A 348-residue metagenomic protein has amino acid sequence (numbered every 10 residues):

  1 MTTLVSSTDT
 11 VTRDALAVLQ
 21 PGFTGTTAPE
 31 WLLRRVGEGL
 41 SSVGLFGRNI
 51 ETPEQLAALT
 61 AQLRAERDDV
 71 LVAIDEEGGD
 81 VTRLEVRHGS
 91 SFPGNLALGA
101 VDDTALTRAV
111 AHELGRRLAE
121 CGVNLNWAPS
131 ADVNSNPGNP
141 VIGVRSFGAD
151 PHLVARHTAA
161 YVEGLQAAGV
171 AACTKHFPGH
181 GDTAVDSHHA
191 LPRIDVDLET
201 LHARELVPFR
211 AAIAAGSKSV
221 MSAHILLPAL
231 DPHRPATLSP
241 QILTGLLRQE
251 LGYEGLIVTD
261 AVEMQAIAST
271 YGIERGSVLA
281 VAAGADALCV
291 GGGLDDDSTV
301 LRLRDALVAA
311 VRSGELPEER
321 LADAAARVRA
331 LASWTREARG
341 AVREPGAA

Functional and structural regions predicted by a protein language model:
M1-S41, I50, P240, Q249-E250 (+2 more regions): Preference for extracellular/luminal or secreted protein segments
D14-T82, D132-R145, P345-G346: Short, well-ordered alpha-helical
L16-A28, N95-A109, A190-A203, V262-Y271: Active-site mouth loops of central-metabolism enzymes
L16-F23, S41-L45, V70-E76, L125-P129 (+5 more regions): Hydrophobic faces of well-ordered beta-strands that scaffold small-molecule active sites in alpha/beta enzyme cores
R48-E66, V81-R83, R156-A309, E315-L316: Second-shell residues forming the walls of enzyme active-site clefts
E51-A58, G99-R116, P151-R156, E199-H202: Glycine-rich anion/phosphate-binding loops
R64-S90, T107-N134, V154-P178: Glycine-rich, aromatic-flanked loop segments that form ligand/cofactor-binding clefts across common enzyme folds
H88-D102, S146-G148: A charged helix-plus-loop insertion that forms the helical arch/lid used to bind and gate nucleic-acid substrates
